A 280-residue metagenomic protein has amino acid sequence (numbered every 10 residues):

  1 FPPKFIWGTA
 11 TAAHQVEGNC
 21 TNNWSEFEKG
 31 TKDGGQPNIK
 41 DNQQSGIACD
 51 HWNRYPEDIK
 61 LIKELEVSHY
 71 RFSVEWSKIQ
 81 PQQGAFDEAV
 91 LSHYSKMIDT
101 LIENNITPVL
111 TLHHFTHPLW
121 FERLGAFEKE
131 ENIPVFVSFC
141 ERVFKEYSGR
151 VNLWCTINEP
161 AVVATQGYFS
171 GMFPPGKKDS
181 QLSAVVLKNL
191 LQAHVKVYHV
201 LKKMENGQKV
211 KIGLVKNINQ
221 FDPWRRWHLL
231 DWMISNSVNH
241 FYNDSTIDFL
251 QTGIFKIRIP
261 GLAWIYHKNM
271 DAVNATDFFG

Functional and structural regions predicted by a protein language model:
F1-I39, Q83, L91-G280: Active-site region of glycoside hydrolase catalytic domains
K4-I6, W52, H69: A common structural microfeature
S25-K60, L65: Aromatic- and Gly/Pro-rich amphipathic surface segment
S45, W52, P81-G84, A126: Short, flexible active-site loop motifs that bind/organize anionic cofactors or intermediates
R54-E75, T107, N274, F278: Catalytic domains of carbohydrate-active enzymes, especially glycoside hydrolases
V74-E88: Glycine-rich, proline-tolerant flexible connector loops at the mouths of alpha/beta enzymes
